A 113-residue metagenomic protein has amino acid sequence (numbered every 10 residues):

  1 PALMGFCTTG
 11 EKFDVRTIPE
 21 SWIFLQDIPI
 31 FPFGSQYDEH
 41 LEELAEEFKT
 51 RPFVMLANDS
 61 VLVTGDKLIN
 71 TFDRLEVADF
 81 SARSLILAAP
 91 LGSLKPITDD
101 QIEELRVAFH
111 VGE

Functional and structural regions predicted by a protein language model:
P1-E113: Glycine-rich flexible loops
